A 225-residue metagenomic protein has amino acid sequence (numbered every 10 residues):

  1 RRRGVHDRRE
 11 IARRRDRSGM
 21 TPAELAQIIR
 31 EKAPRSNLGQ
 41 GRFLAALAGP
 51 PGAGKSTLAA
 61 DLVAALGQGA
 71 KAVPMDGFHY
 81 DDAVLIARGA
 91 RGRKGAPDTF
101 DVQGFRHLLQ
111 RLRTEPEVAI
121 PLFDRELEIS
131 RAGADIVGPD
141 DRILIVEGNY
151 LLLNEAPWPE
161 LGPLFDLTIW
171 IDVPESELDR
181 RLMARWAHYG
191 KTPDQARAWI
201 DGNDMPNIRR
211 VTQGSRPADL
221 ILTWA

Functional and structural regions predicted by a protein language model:
A12-A46: Extreme N-terminal, non-catalytic leader segments that precede Walker-type/kinase nucleotide-binding cores
G49: The Walker A (P-loop) glycine that initiates the GxxxxGKT/S ATP-binding motif of P-loop NTPases
G52: Walker A (P-loop) phosphate-binding loop of P-loop NTPases
K55: Conserved lysine of the Walker
L58: Hydrophobic positions on the alpha1 helix immediately C-terminal to the Walker A/P-loop
P74, D82-L127: Conserved nucleotide-sensing/catalytic segment adjacent to the nucleotide-binding pocket in NTP-handling enzymes
L127-R185: ATP-dependent NMP and nucleoside kinases share a basic, alpha-helical "lid"
G133, A156-P159, A184-A225: Small-molecule kinase domains that catalyze NTP-dependent phosphoryl transfer to phosphate-bearing small molecules
